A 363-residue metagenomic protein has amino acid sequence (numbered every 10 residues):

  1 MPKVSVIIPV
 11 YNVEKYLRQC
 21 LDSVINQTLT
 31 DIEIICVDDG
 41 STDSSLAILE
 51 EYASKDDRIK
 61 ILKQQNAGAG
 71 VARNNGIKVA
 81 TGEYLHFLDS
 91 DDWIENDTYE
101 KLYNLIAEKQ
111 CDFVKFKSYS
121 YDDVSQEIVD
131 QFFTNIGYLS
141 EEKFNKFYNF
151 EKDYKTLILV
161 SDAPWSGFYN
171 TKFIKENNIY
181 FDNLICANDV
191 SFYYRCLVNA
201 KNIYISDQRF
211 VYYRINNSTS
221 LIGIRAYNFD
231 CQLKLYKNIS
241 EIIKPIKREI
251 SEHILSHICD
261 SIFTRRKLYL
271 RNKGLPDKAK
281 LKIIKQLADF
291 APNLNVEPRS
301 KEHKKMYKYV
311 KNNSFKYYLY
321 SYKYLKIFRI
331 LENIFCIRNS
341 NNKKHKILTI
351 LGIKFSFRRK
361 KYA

Functional and structural regions predicted by a protein language model:
M1-I25: N-proximal low-complexity "stem/linker" segments adjacent to membrane-targeting elements
S23, D38-A47, Q65-G68: A conserved acidic beta->alpha catalytic loop
D31-G40, K60-Q65, D89-S90: Short beta-strand/loop segment that forms part of the nucleotide-sugar
Q64-A80, W93: Glycine-rich, basic loop-to-helix element that forms the pyrophosphate-binding segment of sugar-nucleotide handling
A69, S90-D207, V211-A226: Donor-binding/catalytic cores of nucleotide-activated saccharide and glycerol-phosphate transferases/polymerases
L85: Short aromatic/hydrophobic "clamp" motif used to bind/position activated sugar donors
Q208-N217, I222-E249, S261-L294: Catalytic core of nucleotide-sugar-dependent glycosyltransferases
R271-A363: Membrane-interface aromatic/basic loop that binds lipid-linked glycans or pyrophosphate carriers, typified by
